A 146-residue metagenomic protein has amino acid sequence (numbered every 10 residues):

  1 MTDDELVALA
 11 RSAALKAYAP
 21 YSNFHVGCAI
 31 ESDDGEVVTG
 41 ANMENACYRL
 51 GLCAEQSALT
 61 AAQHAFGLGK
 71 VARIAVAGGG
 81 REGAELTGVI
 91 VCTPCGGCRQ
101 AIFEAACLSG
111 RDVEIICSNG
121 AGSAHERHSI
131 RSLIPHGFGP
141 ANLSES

Functional and structural regions predicted by a protein language model:
M1: Active-site-proximal helix-loop elements at catalytic-domain edges
D4-A19: Short, basic/aromatic recognition patches
S22: Active-site segments that bind and position negatively charged phosphate/pyrophosphate groups
H25-S32: Short beta-strand scaffold segments in enzyme catalytic cores
T39-N142: Zn2+-dependent cytidine deaminase-like catalytic core
